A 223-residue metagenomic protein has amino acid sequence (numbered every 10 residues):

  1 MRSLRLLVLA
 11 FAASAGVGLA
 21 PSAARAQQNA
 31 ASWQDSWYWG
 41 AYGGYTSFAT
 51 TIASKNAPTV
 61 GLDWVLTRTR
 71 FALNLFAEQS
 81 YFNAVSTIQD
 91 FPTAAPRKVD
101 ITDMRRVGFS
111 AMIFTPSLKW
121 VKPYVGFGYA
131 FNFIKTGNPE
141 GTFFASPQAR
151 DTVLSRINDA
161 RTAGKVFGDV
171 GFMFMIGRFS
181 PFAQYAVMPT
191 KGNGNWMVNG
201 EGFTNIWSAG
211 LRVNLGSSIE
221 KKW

Functional and structural regions predicted by a protein language model:
S14-A24: C-terminal segment of classical bacterial N-terminal signal peptides
A23-F71, R212-W223: Short glycine/proline- and aromatic-enriched beta-strand/turn motifs that initiate or cap beta-hairpins
D35-A41, F71-L75, V107, P123-F127 (+3 more regions): Transmembrane beta-strands of outer-membrane beta-barrel proteins
D35-W37, S54-V60, I101-V107, V121 (+2 more regions): Residues that define the transmembrane beta-barrel architecture of outer-membrane proteins
G44-T50, F82-Q89, L118, F131-T136 (+2 more regions): Sequence/structural signature of outer-membrane beta-barrel proteins
S47-T50, P92-D100, D151-N158, N193-N199: Extracellular loop and loop/strand-boundary signature of outer-membrane beta-barrel proteins
P58, D63-S146, V213: Gram-negative (and chloroplast) outer-membrane scaffold detector with strong preference for beta-barrel transmembrane
F82-S86, G168, M173-W223: Predominantly the C-terminal beta-signal and adjacent terminal strand-loop region of outer-membrane beta-barrel
